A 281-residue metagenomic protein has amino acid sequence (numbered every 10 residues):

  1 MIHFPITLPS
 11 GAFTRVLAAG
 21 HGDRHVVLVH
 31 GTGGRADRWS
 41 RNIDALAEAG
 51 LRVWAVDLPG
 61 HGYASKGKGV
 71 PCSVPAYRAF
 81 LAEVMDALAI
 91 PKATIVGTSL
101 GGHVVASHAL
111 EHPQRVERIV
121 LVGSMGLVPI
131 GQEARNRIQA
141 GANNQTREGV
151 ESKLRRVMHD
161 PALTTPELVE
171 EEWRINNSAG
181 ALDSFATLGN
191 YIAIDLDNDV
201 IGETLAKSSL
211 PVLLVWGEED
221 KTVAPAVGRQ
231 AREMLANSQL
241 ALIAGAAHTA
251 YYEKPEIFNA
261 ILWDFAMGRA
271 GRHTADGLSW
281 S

Functional and structural regions predicted by a protein language model:
M1-V26, E48-L51, I90-P91, H159 (+1 more regions): Alpha/beta-hydrolase fold catalytic core
P9-L17, S40, E48, W54-L100 (+1 more regions): Active-site loop/oxyanion-hole signature of alpha/beta-hydrolase fold enzymes
D23, G31-G34, S99: Active-site glycine-rich loops that stabilize anionic/oxyanionic intermediates across multiple enzyme folds
T32-I43: The serine-hydrolase catalytic nucleophile loop
A106-L110, E117-V150: Flexible "cap/lid" loop of the alpha/beta hydrolase fold
I130, N144-K207: Conserved alpha/beta-hydrolase catalytic His-Asp/Glu region
S208, L214-W216: Short beta-strand/loop motif that positions the catalytic acidic residue of the alpha/beta-hydrolase fold
S238-S281: Catalytic active-site module of serine/aspartate enzymes centered on a nucleophile-bearing elbow/loop
